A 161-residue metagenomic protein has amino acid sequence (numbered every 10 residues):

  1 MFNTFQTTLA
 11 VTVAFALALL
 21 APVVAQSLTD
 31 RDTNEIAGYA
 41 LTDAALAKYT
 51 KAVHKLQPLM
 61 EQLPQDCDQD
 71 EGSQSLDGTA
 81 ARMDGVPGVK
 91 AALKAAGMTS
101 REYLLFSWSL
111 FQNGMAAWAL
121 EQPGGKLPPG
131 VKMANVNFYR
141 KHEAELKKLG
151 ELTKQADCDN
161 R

Functional and structural regions predicted by a protein language model:
M1-A10: Bacterial N-terminal signal peptides that target proteins for export
A10-L19: Bacterial N-terminal signal peptides
L19-A25: Sec/Tat signal peptide C-region and signal peptidase I cleavage site
A25-G72, K148-R161: Immediate post-signal-peptide N-terminus of mature secreted/exported proteins
G72-R161: Compact alpha-helical subdomains of small soluble proteins
